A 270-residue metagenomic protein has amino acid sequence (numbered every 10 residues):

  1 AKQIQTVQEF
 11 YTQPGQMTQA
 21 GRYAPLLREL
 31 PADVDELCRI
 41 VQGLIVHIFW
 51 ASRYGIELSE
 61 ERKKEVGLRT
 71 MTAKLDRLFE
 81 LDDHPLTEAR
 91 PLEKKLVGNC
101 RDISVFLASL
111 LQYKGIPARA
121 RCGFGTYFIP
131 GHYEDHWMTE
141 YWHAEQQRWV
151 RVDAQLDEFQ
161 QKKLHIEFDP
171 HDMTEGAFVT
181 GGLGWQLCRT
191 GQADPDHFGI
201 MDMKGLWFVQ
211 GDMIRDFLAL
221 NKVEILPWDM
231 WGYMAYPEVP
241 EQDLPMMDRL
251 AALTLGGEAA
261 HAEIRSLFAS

Functional and structural regions predicted by a protein language model:
K2-K94, F106: Secondary-structure boundary elements
Q3-G15, C38-H47, G55-E60, F124-W137 (+1 more regions): His-Asp-centered catalytic microenvironments across diverse enzyme cores, prominently the transglutaminase-like
L30, L96-C100, L206-W207, M213: Aromatic-acidic/polar surface patches that form glycan- and anion
P85-A89, E93-N99, Y133, V152: Intrinsic structural disorder
E93-R121, T139: Cysteine-centered nucleophilic/redox motifs
